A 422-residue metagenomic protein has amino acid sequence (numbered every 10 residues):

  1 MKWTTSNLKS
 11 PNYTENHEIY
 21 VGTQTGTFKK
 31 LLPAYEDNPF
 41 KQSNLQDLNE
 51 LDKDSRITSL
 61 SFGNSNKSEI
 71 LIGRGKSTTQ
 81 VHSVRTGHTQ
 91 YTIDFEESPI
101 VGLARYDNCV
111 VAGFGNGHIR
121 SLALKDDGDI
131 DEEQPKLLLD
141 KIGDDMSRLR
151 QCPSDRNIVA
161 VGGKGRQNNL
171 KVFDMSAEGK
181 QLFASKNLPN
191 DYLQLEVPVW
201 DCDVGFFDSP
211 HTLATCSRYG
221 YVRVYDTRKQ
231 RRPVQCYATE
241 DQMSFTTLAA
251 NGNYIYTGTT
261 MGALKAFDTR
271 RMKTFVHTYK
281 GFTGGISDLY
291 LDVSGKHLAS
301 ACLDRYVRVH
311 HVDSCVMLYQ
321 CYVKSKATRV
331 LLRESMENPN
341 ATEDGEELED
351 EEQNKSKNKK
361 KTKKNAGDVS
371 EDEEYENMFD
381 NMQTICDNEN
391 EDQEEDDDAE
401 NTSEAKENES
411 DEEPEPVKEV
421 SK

Functional and structural regions predicted by a protein language model:
W3-P11, D54-F62, E97-R105, G143-Q151 (+4 more regions): Canonical WD40 repeat/beta-propeller blade segments in eukaryotic WD-repeat proteins
I19, E69-I70, V110, V159 (+3 more regions): Hydrophobic beta-strand positions that form the internal "hydrophobic ladder" of WD40/Gbeta-like beta-propeller blades
Y20-D52, E69-D94, I119-D131: Beta-propeller domains
G22-T25, G73-K76, G113-N116, G162-Q167 (+5 more regions): Conserved strand-to-loop turn within each blade of WD40 beta-propeller repeats
T27-K29, T78-Q80, H118-R120, Q167-L170 (+4 more regions): Structural signal for beta-propeller blades
K29, S43, G220, V224-S356: Structured C-terminal portions of repeat-based eukaryotic scaffold domains
P33-E36, V84-G87, L124-D127, M175-E178 (+3 more regions): Short loop/turn segments that connect beta-strands within beta-propeller blades
D37-D52, G87-F95, G128-K141, K180-L195 (+3 more regions): A short beta-strand motif characteristic of beta-propeller blades
